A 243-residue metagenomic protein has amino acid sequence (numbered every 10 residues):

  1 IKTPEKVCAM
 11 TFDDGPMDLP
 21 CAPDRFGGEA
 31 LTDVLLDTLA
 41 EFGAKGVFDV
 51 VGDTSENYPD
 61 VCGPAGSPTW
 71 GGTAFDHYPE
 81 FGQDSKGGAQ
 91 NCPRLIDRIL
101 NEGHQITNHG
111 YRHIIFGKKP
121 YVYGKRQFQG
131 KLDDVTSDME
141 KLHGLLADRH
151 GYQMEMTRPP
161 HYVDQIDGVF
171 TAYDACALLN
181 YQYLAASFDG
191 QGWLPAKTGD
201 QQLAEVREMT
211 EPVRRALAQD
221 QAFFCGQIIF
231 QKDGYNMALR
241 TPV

Functional and structural regions predicted by a protein language model:
I1-E155, P159: Active-site beta->alpha N-cap acidic-glycine motif
Q83, G88-N91, R98, Y111-V243: Catalytic domains of cell-wall/extracellular-matrix polysaccharide-remodeling enzymes, centered on de-N-acetylation
